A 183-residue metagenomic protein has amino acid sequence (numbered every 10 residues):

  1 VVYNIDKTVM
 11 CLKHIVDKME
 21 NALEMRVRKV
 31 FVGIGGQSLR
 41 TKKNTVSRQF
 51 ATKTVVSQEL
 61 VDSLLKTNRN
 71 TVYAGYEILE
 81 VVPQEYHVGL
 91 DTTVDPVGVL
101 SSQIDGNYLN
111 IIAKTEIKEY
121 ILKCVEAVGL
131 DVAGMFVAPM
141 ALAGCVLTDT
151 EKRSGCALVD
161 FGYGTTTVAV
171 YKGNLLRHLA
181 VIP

Functional and structural regions predicted by a protein language model:
V1-L158, L175-L179: Nucleotide/phosphate-binding catalytic cleft detector across ATP-hydrolyzing and phosphate-transferring enzymes
T166-V170: Short beta-strand scaffold segments in enzyme catalytic cores
